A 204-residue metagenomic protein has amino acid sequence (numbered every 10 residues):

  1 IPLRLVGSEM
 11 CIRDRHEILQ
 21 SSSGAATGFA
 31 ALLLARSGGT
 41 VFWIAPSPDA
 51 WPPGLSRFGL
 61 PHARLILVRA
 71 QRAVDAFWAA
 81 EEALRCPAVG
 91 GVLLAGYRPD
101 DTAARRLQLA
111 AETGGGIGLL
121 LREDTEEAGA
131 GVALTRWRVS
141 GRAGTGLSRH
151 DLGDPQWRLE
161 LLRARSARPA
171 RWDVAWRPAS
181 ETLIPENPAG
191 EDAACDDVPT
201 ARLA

Functional and structural regions predicted by a protein language model:
I1-G7, I12: Single conserved hydrophobic/aromatic residue that forms the stacking wall/gate of nucleotide- or nucleobase-binding
V6, A35, S56, L84-R85 (+1 more regions): Signal for well-folded cores of large energy- and translation-related assemblies
R13-Q71: Conserved P-loop
I18, L65, V92, A111 (+1 more regions): Conserved RecA-like P-loop NTPase ATPase core
G39-F42, P52-P53, F58-G59, V74 (+5 more regions): Glycine-biased, small-residue-rich flexible motifs in mid-sequence functional cores and linkers
V68-V139, A143: P-loop NTPase motor core
R138, R142-A170, T182, A204: Von Willebrand factor type A / integrin I
A167-A204: C-terminal regions of RecA-like/P-loop NTPase motor modules
